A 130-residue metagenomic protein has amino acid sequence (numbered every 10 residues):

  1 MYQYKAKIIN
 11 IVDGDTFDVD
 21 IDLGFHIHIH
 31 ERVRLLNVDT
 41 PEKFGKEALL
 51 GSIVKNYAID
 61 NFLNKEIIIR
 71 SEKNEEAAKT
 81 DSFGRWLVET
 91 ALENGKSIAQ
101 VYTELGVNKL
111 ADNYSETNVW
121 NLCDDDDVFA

Functional and structural regions predicted by a protein language model:
M1-A130: Small beta-barrel nucleic-acid-binding modules, primarily SNase/OB-fold domains and secondarily Tudor-like barrels
